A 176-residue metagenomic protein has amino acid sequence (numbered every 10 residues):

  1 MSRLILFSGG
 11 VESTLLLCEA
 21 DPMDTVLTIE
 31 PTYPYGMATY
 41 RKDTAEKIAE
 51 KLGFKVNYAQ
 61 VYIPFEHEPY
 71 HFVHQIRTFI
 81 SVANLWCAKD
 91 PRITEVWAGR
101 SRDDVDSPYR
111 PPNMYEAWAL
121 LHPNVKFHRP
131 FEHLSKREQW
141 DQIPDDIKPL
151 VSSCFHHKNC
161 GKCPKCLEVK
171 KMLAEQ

Functional and structural regions predicted by a protein language model:
M1-Q176: Nucleotide-activated chemistry modules centered on ATP-dependent adenylation/adenylyltransferase
